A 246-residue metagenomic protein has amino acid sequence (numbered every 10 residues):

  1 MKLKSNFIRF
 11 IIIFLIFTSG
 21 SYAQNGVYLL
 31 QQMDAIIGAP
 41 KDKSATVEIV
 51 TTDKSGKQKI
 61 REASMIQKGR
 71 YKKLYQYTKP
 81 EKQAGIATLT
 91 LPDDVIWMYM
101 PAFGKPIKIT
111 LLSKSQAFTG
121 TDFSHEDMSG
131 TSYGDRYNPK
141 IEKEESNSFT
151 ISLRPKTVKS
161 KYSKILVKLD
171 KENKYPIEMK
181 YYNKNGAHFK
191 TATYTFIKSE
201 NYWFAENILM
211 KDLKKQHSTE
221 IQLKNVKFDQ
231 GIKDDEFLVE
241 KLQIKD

Functional and structural regions predicted by a protein language model:
K4-I13: Sec-dependent signal peptide recognition, specifically the positively charged N-region followed immediately by
I16, R70-K72, S146-T150: A generic structural signal for beta-strand entry/edge sites
S19-A23: Sec/Tat signal peptide C-region and signal peptidase I cleavage site
Q24-D42, E48-I49, K57-K59, K82-S163 (+3 more regions): Flexible, processing/modification-adjacent segments and terminal tails in exported/periplasmic/extracellular proteins
M33, A45, Y75-Q76, G104 (+2 more regions): Buried hydrophobic packing residues in well-ordered domains
A45-K82: N-terminal, post-signal-peptide region of Sec/Tat-exported proteins
S64, A87, N138-K140, L166-K168 (+1 more regions): Short, surface-exposed charged micro-motifs
K105-I109, H125, S146-V239: Gly/Pro-enriched, hydrophobic low-complexity segments that function as extracytoplasmic propeptides/linkers
